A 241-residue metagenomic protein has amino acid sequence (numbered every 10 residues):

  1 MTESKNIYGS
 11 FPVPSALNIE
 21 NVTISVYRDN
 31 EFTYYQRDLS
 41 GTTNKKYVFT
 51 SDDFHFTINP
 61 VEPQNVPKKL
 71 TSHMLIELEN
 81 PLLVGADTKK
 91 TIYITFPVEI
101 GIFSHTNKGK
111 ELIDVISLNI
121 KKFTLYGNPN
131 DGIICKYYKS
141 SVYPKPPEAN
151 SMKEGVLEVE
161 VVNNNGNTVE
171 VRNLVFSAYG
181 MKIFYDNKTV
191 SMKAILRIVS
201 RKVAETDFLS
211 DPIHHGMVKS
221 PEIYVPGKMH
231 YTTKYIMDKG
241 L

Functional and structural regions predicted by a protein language model:
M1-L241: Interface-prone segments of viral and bacterial extracellular assemblies
